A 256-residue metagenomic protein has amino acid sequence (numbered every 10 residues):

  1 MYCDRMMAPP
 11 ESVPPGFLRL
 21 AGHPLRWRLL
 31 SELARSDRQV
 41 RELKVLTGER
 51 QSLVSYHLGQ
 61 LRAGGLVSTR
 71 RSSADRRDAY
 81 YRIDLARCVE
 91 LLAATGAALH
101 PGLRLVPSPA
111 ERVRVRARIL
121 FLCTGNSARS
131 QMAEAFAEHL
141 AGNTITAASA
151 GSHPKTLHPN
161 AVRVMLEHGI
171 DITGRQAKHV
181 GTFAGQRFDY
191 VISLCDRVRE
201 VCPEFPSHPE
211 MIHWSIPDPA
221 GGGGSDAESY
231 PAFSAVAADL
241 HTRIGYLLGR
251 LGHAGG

Functional and structural regions predicted by a protein language model:
M1-V13, L85-L122: Amphipathic alpha-helical dimerization/coiled-coil segments that flank or bridge DNA-binding/regulatory modules
S12-L53, D78-A86: N-terminal helix-turn-helix DNA-binding core of bacterial DNA-binding proteins
L58-G59: Short, hydrophobic-biased segments on the C-terminal half of alpha helices that form "recognition helices"
A63-R76: Beta-hairpin "wing" of winged helix-turn-helix
A110-G181: Conserved active-site segments centered on acidic
G125-S127, D196-R199: Short glycine-rich anion-binding loops that position phosphate/pyrophosphate groups of nucleotides and phosphorylated
T173-F188, R197-R199: S-adenosyl-L-methionine/SAH cofactor-binding core of RNA-modifying enzymes
C202-G256: Phosphate-binding/catalytic loops
